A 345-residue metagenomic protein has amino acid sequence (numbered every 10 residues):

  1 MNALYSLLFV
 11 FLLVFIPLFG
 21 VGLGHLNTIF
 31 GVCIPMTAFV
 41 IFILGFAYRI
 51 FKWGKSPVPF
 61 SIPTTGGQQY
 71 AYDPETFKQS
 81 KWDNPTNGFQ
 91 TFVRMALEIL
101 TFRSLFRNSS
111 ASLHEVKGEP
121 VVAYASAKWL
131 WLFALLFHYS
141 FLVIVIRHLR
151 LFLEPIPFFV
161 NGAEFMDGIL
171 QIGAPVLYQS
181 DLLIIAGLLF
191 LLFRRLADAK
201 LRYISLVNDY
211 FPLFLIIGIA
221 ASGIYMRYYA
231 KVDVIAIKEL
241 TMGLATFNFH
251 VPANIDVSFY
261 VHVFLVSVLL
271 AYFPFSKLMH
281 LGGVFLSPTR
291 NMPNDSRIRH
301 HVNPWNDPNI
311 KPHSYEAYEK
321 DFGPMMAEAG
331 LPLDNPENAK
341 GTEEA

Functional and structural regions predicted by a protein language model:
M1-L8, G22-V40, Q79-F89, A125-Y139 (+2 more regions): Membrane-entry segments of alpha-helical transmembrane domains in multi-pass membrane proteins
N2-Y5, G218-A221, H300: Alpha-helical transmembrane segments of secretory-pathway, organelle, and plasma-membrane proteins
A3-G67, M242-V261: Long, highly hydrophobic alpha-helical transmembrane signal-anchor segments
V10-F19, T65, Y70, G88-A123 (+1 more regions): Long, hydrophobic/aromatic-enriched structural stretches that serve as scaffold segments
I34-L100, D295-V302: Membrane-interface amphipathic/juxtamembrane segments adjacent to transmembrane helices
P85-R103, F264, L278-L286: Hydrophobic alpha-helical segments of integral membrane proteins, encompassing both true transmembrane helices
L105-F247, V251-V257, V261, A271-S296 (+2 more regions): Long, contiguous internal "core" modules enriched in hydrophobic/ aromatic residues
